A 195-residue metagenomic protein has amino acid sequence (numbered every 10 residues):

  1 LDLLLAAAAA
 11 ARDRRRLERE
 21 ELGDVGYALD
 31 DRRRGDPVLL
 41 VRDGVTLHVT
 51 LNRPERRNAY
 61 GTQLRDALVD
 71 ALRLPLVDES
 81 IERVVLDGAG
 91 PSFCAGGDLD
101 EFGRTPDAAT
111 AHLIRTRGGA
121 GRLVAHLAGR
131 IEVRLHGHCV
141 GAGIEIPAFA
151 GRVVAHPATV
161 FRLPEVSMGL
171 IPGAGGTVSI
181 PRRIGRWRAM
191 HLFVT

Functional and structural regions predicted by a protein language model:
L1-G26, G175-T195: Crotonase-superfamily enoyl-CoA hydratase/isomerase domain that binds and transforms CoA-thioester intermediates
R15-A89: Conserved CoA-thioester-binding segment of acyl-CoA-metabolizing enzymes
V49, L86, D98, I146-A148: Hydrophobic/aromatic residues within transmembrane alpha-helices of multi-pass small-molecule transporters
R57-N58, D100-G103, M190: Nucleotide phosphate-binding site architecture
L64-L68, T116, I146: Hydrophobic alpha-helical membrane-association signature
G88-L123, C139, G169: Glycine- (often His-adjacent) and acidic-residue-rich active-site loop that binds/positions the CoA thioester
L123-T195: Crotonase-fold acyl-CoA enzyme core
